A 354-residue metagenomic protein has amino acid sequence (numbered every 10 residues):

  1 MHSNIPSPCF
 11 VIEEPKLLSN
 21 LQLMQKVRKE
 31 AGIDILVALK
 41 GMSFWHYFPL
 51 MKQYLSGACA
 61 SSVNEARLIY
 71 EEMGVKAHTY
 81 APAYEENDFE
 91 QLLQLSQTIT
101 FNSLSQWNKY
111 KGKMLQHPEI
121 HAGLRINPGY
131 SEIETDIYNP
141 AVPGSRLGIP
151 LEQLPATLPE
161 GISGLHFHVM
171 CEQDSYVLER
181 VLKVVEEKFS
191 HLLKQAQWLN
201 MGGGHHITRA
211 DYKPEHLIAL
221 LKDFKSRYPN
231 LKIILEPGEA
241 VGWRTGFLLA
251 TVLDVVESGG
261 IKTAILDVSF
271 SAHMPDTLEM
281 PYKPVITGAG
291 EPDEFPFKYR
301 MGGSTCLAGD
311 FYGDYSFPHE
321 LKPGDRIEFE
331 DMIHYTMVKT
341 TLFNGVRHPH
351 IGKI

Functional and structural regions predicted by a protein language model:
M1-M73, S269, F317-E330, H334-T336: N-terminal capping/small domains of soluble enzymes
I33-W198, Y212: Active-site-proximal beta-alpha core segment in soluble small-molecule metabolic enzymes
Y130-E132, C171, I207, V241 (+1 more regions): Feature marks short, surface-exposed loop/turn motifs that line or immediately flank catalytic pockets and channel
V169-M170, L199-T208, P237-E239: Glycine-rich beta-strand-to-loop/alpha-helix junction loops that act as flexible
S175-R180, T208-L217, R244-A250, D254 (+1 more regions): Short glycine/threonine-rich loop-to-helix capping motif typified by GTGT followed within a few residues by an Asp-Pro
L193-A196, H216-D223, R227-Y228, Y315-I333: Acidic/histidine-enriched ion/cofactor-binding microenvironments in catalytic or ligand-binding pockets
L235-I354: Charged (often Lys/Glu-rich) extended helix/loop segments that serve as interaction or gating elements
